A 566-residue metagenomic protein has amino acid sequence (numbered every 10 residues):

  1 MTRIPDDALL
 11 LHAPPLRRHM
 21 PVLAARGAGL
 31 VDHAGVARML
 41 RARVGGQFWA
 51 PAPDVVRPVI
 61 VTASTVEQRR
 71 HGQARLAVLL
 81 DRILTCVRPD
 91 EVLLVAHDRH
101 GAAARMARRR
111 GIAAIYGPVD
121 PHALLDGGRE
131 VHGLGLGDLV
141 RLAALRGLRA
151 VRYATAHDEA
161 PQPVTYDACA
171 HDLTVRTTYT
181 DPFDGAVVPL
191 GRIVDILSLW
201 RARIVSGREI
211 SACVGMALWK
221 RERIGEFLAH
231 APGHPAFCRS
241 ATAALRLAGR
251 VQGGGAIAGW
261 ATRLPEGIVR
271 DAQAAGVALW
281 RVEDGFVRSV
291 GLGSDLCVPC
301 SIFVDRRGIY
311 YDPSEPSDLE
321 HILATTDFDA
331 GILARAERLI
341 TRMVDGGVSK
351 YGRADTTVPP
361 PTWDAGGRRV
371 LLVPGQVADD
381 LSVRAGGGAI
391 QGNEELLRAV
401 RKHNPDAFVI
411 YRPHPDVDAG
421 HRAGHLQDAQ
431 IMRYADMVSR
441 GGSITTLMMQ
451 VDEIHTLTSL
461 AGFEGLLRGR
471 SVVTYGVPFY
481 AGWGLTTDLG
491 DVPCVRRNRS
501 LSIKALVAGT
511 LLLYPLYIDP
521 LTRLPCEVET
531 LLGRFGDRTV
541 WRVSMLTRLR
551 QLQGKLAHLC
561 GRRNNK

Functional and structural regions predicted by a protein language model:
M1-K566: Catalytic-core helical/loop segments in enzymes performing group transfer/polymerization on anionic/lipid-linked
